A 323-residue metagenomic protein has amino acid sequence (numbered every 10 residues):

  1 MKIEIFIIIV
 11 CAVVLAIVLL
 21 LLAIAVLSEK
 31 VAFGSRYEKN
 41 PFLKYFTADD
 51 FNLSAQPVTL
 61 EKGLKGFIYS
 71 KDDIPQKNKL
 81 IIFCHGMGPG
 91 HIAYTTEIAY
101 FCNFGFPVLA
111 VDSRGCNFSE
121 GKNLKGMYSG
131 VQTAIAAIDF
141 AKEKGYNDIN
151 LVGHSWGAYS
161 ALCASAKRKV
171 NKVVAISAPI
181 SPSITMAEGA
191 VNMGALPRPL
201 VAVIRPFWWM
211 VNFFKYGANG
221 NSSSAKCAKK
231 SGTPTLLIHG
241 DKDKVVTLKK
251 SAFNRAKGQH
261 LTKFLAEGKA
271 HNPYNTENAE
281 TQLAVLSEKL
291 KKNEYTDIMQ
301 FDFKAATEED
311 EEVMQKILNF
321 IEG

Functional and structural regions predicted by a protein language model:
I3-L60, L64-K71, S287-T296: An N-terminal hydrophobic leader/cap segment in hydrolases
M87-Y100, S113, K249: The serine-hydrolase catalytic nucleophile loop
I98-E120: Conserved alpha/beta-hydrolase
C116-G145: Catalytic nucleophile-loop/oxyanion-hole region of alpha/beta-hydrolase and closely related hydrolase-like folds
C163-A218: Hydrolase active-site cap/lid region
S231, L237-H239, D243: Short beta-strand/loop motif that positions the catalytic acidic residue of the alpha/beta-hydrolase fold
K244-K250, Y274: Conserved alpha/beta-hydrolase "acid-adjacent" motif
N278-G323: Catalytic active-site module of serine/aspartate enzymes centered on a nucleophile-bearing elbow/loop
